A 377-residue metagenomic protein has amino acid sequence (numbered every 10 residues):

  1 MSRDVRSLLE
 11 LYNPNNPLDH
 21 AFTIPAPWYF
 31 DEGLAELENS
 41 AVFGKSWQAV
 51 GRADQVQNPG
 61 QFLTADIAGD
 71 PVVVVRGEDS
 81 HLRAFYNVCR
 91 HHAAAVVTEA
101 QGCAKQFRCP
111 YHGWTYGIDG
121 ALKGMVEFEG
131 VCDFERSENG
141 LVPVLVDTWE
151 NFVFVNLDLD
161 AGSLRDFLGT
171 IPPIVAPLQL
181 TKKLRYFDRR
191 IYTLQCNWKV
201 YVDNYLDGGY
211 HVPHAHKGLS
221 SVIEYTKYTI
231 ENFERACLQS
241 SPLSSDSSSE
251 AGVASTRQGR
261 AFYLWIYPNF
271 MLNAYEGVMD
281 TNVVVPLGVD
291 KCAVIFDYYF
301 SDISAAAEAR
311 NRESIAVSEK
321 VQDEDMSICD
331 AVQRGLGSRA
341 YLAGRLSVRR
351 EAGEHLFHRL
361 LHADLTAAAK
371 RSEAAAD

Functional and structural regions predicted by a protein language model:
M1-N15, A316: General detector of N-terminal leader/presequence modules that precede the first folded domain
L9-A26, K182-K183: Short, contiguous pre-domain boundary segments
I24-I67, V72: Non-catalytic accessory segments flanking enzyme active sites
F43-W47, A94, Y210: Generic structural signal for secondary-structure transition and capping sites
G44-Q57, M125-G130, Y263-P268: Short Pro/Gly-enriched beta-strand edge/turn motifs at strand-loop
Q55-L159, R165-L168, P172: Rieske [2Fe-2S] iron-sulfur-binding domain
H81, N87, D147, F152-D377: C-terminal catalytic domain of Rieske-type non-heme iron oxygenases
